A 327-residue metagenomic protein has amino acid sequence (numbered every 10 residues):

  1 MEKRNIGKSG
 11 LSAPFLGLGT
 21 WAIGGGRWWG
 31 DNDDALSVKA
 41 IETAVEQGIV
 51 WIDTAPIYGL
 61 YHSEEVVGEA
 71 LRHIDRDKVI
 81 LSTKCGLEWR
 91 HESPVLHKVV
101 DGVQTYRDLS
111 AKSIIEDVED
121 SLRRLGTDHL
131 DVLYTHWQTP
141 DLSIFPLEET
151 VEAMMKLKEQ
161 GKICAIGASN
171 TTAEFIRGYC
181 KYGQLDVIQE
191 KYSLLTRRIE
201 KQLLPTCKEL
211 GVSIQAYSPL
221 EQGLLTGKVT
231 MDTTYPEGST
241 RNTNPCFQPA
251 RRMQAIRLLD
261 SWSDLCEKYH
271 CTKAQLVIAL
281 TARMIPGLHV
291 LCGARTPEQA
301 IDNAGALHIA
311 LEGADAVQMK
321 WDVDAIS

Functional and structural regions predicted by a protein language model:
M1-I80: N-terminal binding-site loop/beta-alpha segment at the start of enzyme catalytic domains that lines or forms
K3, Q138-S327: Beta/alpha (TIM)-barrel catalytic core signal, keyed to glycine-rich beta->alpha loops juxtaposed to Asp/Glu that bind
K8, A70-R76, R123-G126, Y179-G183: Acidic (Asp/Glu)-rich catalytic clusters
S9-W28, K84-Q104, Y134: N-terminal small/glycine-rich loop or linker at the start of catalytic domains across soluble metabolic enzymes
A13-G17, V50-W51, K78-S82, H129-V132 (+4 more regions): Structural preference for beta-strand elements that scaffold enzyme active sites
A22-D34, V100-I115, L142-S143: Active-site mouth loops of central-metabolism enzymes
D31-A44, S110-R124, T172-R177: Short, acidic/polar
L122-D141: Active-site groove signature of glycoside hydrolases
